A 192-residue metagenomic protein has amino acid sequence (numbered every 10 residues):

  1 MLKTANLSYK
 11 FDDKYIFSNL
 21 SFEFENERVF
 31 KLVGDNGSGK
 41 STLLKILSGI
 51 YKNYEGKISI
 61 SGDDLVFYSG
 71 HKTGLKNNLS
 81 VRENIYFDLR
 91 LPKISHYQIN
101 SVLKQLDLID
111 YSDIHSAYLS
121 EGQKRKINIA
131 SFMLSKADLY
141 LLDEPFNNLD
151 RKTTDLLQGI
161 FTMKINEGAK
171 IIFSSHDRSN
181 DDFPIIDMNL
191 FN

Functional and structural regions predicted by a protein language model:
V33-D35: The feature captures the beta-strand-to-loop junction immediately N-terminal to the Walker
S48: Helix-to-loop junction immediately C-terminal to a conserved catalytic motif
K72, N77-K93: Q-loop/switch helix immediately C-terminal to the Walker
H96-Y111: Conserved ABC ATPase "signature" region
H115-G122: Conserved ABC ATPase signature
I129: Hydrophobic anchor residue at the start of the ABC signature
Y140-E144: Catalytic Walker B motif of ABC-type/P-loop ATPase nucleotide-binding domains
